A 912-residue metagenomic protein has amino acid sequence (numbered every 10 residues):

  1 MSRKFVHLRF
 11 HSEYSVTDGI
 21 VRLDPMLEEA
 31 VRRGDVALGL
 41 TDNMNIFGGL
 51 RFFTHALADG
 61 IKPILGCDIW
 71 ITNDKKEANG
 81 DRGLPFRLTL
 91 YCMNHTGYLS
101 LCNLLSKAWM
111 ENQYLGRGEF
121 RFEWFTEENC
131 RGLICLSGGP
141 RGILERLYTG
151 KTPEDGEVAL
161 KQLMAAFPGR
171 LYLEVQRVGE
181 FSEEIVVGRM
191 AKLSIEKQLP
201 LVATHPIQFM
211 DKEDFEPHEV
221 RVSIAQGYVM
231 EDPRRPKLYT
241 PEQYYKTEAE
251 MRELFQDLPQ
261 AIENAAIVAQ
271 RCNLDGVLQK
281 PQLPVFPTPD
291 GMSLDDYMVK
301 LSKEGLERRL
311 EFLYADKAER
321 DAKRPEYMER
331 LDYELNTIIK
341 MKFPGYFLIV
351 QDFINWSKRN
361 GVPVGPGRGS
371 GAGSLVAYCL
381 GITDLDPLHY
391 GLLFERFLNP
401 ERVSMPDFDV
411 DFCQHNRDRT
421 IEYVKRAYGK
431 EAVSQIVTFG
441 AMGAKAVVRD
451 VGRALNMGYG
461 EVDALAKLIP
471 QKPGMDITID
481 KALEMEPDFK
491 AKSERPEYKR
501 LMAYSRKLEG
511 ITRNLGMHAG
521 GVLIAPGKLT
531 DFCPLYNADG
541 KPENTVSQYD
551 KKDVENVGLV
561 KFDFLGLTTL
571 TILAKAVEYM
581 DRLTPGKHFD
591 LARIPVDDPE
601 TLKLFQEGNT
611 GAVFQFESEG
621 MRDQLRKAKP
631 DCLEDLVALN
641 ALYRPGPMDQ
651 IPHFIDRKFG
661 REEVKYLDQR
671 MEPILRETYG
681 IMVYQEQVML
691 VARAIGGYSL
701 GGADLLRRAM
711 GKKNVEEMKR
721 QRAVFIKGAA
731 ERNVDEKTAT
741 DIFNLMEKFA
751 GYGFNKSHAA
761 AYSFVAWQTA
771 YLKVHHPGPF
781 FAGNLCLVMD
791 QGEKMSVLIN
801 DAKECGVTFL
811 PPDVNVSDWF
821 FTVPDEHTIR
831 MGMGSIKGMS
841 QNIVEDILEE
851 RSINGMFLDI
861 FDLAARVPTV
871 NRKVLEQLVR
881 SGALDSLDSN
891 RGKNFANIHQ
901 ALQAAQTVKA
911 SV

Functional and structural regions predicted by a protein language model:
M1-S2, V912: Acidic, low-complexity intrinsically disordered tails
S2-L40, M44-D59, N103, K107-K212 (+4 more regions): Domain-core and long-helix interface of multi-subunit machines
V31, A37-L40, A56, F209 (+3 more regions): Noncatalytic, beta-rich nucleic-acid-contacting surfaces in large DNA/RNA-processing enzymes
N45-Y114: Hydrophobic or amphipathic alpha-helical targeting/insertion segments
F53-A56, N79-G80, K107-A108, G150-E154 (+7 more regions): Short secondary-structure boundary/capping segments
K62-P63, C67, R87-H95, L193-V202 (+3 more regions): Acidic, His- and aromatic-enriched active-site or binding-groove loops in soluble protein domains that engage sugars
N79-D81, L90-G118, A225-K246, R402 (+3 more regions): Metal-dependent DNA phosphodiester-chemistry modules and their immediately adjacent helices/loops in DNA-processing
L88, P217-V299, I860: Active-site or pore-adjacent capping/gating segments
